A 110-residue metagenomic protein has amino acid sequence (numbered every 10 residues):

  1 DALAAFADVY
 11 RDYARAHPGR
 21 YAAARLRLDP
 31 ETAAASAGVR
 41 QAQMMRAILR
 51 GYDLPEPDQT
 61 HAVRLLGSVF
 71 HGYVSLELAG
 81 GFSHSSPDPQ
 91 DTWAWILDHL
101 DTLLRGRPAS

Functional and structural regions predicted by a protein language model:
D1-G19, D29, V39, E56 (+1 more regions): Hydrophobic alpha-helical connector segments
D1-Y13, P18, T92-S110: N-terminal hydrophobic signal/anchor transmembrane helix of membrane proteins
A7, P18, S68-F70, A79 (+1 more regions): Generic intrinsically disordered, low-complexity segments enriched for polar/acidic and small residues
R11-T32, S75-S83: Amphipathic alpha-helical segments used for helix-helix packing
D12, A22, R64-H71, D98 (+1 more regions): Generic alpha-helical structural context detector
A23, P57-Q59, A109: Secondary-structure boundary/capping residues
D29-E56, T60-L65, Q90-T102: Amphipathic alpha-helical packing segments from all-alpha helical-bundle domains
S68-S85, T102-A109: Amphipathic C-terminal alpha-helical segment
